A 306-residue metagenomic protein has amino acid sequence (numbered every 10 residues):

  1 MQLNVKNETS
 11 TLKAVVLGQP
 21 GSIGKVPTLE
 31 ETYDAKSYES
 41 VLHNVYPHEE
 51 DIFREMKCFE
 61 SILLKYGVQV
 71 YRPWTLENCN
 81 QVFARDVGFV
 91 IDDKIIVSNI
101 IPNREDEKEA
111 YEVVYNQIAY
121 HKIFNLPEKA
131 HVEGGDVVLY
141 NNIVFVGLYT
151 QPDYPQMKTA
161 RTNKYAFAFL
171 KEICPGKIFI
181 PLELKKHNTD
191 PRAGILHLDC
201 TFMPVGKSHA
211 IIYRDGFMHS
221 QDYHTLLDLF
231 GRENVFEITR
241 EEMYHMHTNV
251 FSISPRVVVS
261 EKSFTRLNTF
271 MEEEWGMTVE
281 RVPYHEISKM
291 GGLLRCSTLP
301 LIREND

Functional and structural regions predicted by a protein language model:
M1-D306: The feature marks the mature, well-folded catalytic cores of soluble enzymes
